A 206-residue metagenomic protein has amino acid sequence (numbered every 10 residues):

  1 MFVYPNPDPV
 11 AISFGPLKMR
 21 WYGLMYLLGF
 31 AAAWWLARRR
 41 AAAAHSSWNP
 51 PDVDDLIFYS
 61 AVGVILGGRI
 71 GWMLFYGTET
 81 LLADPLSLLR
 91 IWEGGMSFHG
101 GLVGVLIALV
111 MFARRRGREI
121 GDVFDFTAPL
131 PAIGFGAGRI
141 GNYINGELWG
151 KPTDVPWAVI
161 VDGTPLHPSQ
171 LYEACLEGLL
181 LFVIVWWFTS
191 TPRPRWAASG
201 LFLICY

Functional and structural regions predicted by a protein language model:
M1-Y206: A feature for loop-to-transmembrane-helix boundaries and adjacent hydrophobic helices in multi-pass integral membrane
